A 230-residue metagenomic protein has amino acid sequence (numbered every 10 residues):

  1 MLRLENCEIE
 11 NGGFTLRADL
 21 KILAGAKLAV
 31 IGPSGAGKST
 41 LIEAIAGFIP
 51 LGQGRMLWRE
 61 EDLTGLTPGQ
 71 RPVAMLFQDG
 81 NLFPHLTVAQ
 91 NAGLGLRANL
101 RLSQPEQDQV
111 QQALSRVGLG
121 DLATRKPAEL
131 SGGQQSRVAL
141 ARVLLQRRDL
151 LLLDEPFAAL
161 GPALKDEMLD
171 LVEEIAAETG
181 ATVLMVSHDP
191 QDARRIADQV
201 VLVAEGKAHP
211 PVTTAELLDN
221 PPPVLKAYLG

Functional and structural regions predicted by a protein language model:
D62-D79, A98, S103, L217-P221: ABC ATPase NBD coupling module
Q104-L122, E173-E174: Conserved ABC ATPase "signature" region
K126-L130, Q134: Conserved ABC ATPase signature
L145-D149: A short, proline-enriched helix->beta-strand linker immediately N-terminal to the Walker B motif in ABC-type P-loop
L151-E155: Catalytic Walker B motif of ABC-type/P-loop ATPase nucleotide-binding domains
T214-G230: C-terminal boundary and immediately downstream tail of ABC-type ATPase nucleotide-binding domains
